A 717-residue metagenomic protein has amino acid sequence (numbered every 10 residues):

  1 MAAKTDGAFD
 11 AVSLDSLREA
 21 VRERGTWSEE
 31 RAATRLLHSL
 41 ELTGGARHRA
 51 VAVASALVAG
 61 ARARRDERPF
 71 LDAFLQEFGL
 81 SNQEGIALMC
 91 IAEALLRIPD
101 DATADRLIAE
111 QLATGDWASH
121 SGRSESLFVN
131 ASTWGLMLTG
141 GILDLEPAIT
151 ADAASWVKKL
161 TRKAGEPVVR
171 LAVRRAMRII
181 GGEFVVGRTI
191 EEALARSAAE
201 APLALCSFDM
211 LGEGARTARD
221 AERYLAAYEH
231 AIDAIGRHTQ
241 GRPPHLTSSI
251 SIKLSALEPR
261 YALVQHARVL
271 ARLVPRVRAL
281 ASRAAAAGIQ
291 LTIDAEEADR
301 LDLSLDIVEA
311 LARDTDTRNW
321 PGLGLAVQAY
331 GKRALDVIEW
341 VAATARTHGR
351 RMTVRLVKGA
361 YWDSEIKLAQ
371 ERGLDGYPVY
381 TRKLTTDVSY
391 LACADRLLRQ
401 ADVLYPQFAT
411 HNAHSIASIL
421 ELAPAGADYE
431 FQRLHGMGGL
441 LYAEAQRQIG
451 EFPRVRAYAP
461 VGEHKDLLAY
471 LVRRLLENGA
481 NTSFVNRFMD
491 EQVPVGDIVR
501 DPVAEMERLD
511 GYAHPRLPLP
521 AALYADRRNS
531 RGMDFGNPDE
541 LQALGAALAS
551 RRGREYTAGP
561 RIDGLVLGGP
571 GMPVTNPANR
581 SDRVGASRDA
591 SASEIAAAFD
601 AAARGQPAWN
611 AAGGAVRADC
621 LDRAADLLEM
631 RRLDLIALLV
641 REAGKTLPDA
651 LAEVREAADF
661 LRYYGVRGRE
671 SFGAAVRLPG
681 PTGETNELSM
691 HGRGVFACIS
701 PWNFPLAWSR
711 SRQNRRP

Functional and structural regions predicted by a protein language model:
M1-R531: Positively charged, amphipathic and often flexible ligand-engagement surfaces
L80, E93-I98, A113-T114, G605 (+3 more regions): A short structural micro-motif
R174-A195, A199-C206, R216, A279 (+11 more regions): Catalytic cores of nucleotide-enabled group-transfer and carboxylate-activating enzymes in metabolic and assembly-line
T381-T386, A675, P701-W702: Short, flexible loop segments at the rims of nucleotide/cofactor-binding pockets, characterized by
G450, V461-G462, D466-A469, R473-D600 (+6 more regions): Terminal low-complexity tails and localization/encapsulation signals of metabolic enzymes
P701-S711: Conserved coil-to-alpha-helix start sites within the AMP-binding
R712-P717: Conserved short alpha-helical elements in the N-terminal third of ANL/AMP-binding
